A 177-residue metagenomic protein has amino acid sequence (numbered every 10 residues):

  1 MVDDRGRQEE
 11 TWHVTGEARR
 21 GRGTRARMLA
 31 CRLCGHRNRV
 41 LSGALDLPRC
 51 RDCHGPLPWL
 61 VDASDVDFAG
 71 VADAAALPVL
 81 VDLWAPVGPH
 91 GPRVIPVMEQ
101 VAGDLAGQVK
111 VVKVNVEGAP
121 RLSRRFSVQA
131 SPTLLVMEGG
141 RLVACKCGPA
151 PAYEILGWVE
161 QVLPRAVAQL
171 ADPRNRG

Functional and structural regions predicted by a protein language model:
A26-C31, H36, L47, A85: Residues immediately within or flanking Cys/His clusters that coordinate Zn2+ in small zinc-binding modules
L29-A30, L83, M98, R121 (+1 more regions): A short, hydrophobic beta-strand/beta-hairpin element that forms part of a small beta-sheet core
C31-C34, C50-C53, G91: Short cysteine-rich clusters marking metal-coordination/redox-active sites
V40-A44, L60-A63: Short Cys/His-rich "knuckle" micro-motifs
A44-P56: Cysteine-rich micro-motifs
D62-A63, L83-P86, I95-A102, A106-R121 (+1 more regions): Thiol-based oxidoreductase modules, predominantly thioredoxin-like and allied folds used for disulfide exchange
A75-G88: Short active-site neighborhood of thiol/selenol oxidoreductases, capturing the structured segment around
A130, L135-N175: Non-catalytic, surface beta->alpha helical segment in thiol-disulfide oxidoreductase systems
